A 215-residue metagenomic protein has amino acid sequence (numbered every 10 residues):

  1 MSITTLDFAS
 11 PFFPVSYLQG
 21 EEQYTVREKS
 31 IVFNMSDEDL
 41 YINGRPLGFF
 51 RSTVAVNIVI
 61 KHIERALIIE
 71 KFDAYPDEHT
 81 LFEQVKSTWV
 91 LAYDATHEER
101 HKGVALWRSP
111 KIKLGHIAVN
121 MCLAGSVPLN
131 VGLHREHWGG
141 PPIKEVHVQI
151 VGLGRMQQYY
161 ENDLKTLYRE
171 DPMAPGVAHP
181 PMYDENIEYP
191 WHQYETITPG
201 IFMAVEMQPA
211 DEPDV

Functional and structural regions predicted by a protein language model:
M1-R27, N57-C122: A short, N-terminal "cap"/entry segment at the start of jelly-roll beta-barrel domains of the cupin/DSBH fold
L18, N120-K144, Y159-D163, M173-I187: Conserved short histidine dyad/triad with adjacent acidic residue
V26-I31, D37-E38, I63-L67, I143-E145: Short, surface-exposed beta-edge/turn micro-motifs
V32-M35, P141-Y160: Short, conserved beta-strand element in jelly-roll/cupin
S36-G44, D73-L81, L129-N130, A210-P213: Short, surface-exposed beta-strand/loop "edge" segments at domain boundaries and coil↔beta transitions
S36-H62, E161-I197: Short acidic-glycine-tyrosine-enriched beta hairpin
A55, R65-P76, N120-C122, P190-V215: A short hydrophobic beta-strand segment most commonly corresponding to one strand of the jelly-roll/cupin
S109-K113, E145, Y183, Y189 (+1 more regions): Feature captures hydrophobic
